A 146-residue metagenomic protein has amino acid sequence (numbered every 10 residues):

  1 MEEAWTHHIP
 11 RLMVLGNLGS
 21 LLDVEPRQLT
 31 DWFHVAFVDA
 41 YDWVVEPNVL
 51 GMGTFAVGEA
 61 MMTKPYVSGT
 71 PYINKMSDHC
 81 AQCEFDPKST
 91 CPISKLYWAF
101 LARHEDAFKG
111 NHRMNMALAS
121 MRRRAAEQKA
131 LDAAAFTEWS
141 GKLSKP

Functional and structural regions predicted by a protein language model:
M1-P146: C-terminal catalytic domain of photolyase/cryptochrome flavoproteins, centering on the FAD-binding pocket
